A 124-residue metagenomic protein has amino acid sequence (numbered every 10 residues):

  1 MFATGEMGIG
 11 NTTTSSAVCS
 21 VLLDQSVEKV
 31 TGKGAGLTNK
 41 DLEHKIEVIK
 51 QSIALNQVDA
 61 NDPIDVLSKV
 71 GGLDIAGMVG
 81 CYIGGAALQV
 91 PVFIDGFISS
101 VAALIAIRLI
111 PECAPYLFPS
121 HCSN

Functional and structural regions predicted by a protein language model:
M1-N124: N-terminal loops that bind phosphate or other acidic moieties and the adjacent beta-alpha structural core
